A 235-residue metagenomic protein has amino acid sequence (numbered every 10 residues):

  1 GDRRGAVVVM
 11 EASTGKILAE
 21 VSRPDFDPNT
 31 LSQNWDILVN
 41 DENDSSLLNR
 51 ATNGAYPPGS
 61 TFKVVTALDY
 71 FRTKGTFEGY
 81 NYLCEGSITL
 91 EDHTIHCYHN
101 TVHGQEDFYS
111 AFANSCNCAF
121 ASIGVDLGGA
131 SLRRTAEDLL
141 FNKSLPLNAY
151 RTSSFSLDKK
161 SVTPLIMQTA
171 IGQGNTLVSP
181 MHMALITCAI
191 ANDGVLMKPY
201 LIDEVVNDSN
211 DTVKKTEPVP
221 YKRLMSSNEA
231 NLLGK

Functional and structural regions predicted by a protein language model:
G1-R3: Short loop/turn motifs at secondary-structure junctions and domain boundaries
G5-S60, V65-K235: Beta-lactam-recognizing serine transpeptidase/beta-lactamase-like catalytic domain environment
